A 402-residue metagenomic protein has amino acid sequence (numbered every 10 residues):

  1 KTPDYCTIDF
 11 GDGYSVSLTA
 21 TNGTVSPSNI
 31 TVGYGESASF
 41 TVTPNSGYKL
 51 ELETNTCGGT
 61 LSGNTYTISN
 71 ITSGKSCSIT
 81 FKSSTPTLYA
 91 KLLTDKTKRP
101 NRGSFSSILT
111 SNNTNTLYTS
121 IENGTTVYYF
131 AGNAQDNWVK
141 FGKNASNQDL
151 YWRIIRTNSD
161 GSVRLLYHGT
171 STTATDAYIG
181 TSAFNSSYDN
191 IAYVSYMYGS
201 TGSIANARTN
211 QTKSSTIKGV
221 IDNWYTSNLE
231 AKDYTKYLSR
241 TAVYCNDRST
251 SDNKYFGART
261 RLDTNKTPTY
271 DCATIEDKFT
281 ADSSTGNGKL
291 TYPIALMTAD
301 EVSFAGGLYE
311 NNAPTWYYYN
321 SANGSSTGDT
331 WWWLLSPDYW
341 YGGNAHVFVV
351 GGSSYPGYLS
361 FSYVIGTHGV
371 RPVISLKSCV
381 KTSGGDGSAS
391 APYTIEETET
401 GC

Functional and structural regions predicted by a protein language model:
K1, E36-T67: Surface-exposed interfaces of beta-sheet-rich extracellular modules
K1-V16, N64-S84: Conserved "repeat-terminator" motif of extracellular CCP/Sushi domains
T2-G11, S83-C402: Long, domain-scale functional regions
G11, G33-G35, N45, L61 (+2 more regions): Surface-exposed coil/turn segments at beta-strand junctions on protein surfaces, enriched
G13, T21-N22, N45-L50: Short proline/glycine-enriched turn/loop motifs at strand-loop junctions of beta-rich domains
T21-S26, I30, T56-G59: Small-residue (G/S/T/A) turn/hinge positions that recur once per unit in extracellular repeat modules
N29, T65, S76-S78, Y151 (+1 more regions): Well-ordered beta-strand positions in beta-sheet-rich domains
